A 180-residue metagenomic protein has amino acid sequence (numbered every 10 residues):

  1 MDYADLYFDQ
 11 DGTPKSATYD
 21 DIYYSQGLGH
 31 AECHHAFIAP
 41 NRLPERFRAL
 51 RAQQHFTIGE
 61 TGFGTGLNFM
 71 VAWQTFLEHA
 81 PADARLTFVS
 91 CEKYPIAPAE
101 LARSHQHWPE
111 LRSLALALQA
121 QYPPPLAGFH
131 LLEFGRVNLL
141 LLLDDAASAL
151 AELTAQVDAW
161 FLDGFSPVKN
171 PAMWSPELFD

Functional and structural regions predicted by a protein language model:
M1-T57, W73-E110: Rossmann-like AdoMet
I22-G29, T61-F63, L132-L140: Acidic/glycine-enriched edge-of-secondary-structure segments
G29-E32, L67, A155, E177: Short, well-structured alpha-helical interface segments that form or flank functional binding sites
G62-G66, E92: Conserved S-adenosyl-L-methionine
T65-M70, Q74: Glycine-rich SAM-binding Motif I of class I
L67-N68, A97-A99, V168-K169: Short catalytic/ligand-binding loop motif for oxyanion handling, primarily in non-cytosolic enzymes, centered on
E100-T154: S-adenosyl-L-methionine
R136-D180: Active-site segment flanking the S-adenosylmethionine/decSAM binding pocket in AdoMet-dependent transferases
